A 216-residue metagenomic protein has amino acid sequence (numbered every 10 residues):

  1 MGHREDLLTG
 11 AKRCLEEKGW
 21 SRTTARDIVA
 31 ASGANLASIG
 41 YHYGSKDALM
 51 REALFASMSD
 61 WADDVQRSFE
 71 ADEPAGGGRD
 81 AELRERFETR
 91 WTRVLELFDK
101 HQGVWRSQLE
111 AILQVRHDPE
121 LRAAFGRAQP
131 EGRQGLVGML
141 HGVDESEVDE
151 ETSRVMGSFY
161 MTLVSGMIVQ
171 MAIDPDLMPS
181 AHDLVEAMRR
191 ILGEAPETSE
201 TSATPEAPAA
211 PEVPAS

Functional and structural regions predicted by a protein language model:
D6, G10-E52: Helix-turn-helix
E52, Q66-V104, M156-Y160: Hydrophobic alpha-helical connector segments
F55-A62: Short, basic, alpha-helical segments at the C-terminal edge of helix-turn-helix-like DNA-binding modules
A62, R67, D99-L109, P119-D144 (+2 more regions): Amphipathic alpha-helical packing segments from all-alpha helical-bundle domains
E73-A81, V115-A123, P130-G157, M171 (+1 more regions): Hydrophobic alpha-helical bundle segments that form small-molecule/ligand-binding pockets
T92-D99, R106-H117, I191: Helix-loop "lid/cap" segments that line or gate small-molecule binding pockets
V104-S107, I112, E150-M171, A181-I191: Hydrophobic alpha-helical segments that form the core of small-molecule binding pockets and/or dimer interfaces
T198-S216: Actinobacteria-biased recognition of intrinsically disordered, low-complexity terminal regions
